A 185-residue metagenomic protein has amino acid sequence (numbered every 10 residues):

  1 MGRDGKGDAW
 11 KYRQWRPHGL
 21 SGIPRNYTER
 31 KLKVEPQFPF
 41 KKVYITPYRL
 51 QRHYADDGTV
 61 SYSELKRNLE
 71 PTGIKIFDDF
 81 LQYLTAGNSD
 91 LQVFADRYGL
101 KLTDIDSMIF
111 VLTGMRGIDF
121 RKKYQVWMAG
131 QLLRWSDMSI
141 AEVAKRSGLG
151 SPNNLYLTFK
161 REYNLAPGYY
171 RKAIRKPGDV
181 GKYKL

Functional and structural regions predicted by a protein language model:
M1-T85, L91-Q92, D96-D104, L112 (+4 more regions): Alpha-helical bundle regulatory/interaction domains
T72-D79, R121-Q131: Pre-recognition alpha-helix immediately N-terminal to the DNA-recognition helix within helix-turn-helix or winged-helix
I105, A129, L155: Short hydrophobic/aromatic patches on the structural cores and recognition surfaces of FHA
M108, L112, F120, L157-E162 (+1 more regions): Residues in the recognition helix of alpha-helical DNA-binding motifs
K123-V126, I140, Y156: Short amphipathic alpha-helical surface patches that serve as generic macromolecular interface elements
M128-G130, T158, R175-G181: Short, intrinsically disordered/low-complexity patches at protein termini and at juxtamembrane boundaries
